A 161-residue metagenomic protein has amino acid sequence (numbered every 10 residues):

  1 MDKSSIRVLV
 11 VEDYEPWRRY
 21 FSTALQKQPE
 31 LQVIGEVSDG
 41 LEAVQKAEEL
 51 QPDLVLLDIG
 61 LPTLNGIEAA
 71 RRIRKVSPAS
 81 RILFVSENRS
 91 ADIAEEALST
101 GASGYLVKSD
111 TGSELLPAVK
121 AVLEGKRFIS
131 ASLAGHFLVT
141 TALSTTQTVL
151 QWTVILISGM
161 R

Functional and structural regions predicted by a protein language model:
E12, T153: Conserved acidic carboxylate
Y14-R18, I129, S158: Short acidic/polar segment at the start of the alpha1 helix of CheY-like receiver
E30-S38, K46: Short hydrophobic/Thr-rich beta-strand motif most characteristic of the beta2 strand and flanking loop of CheY-like
D39-E42, N65-E68: Acidic catalytic/metal-coordinating carboxylates
D58, S86: Active-site residues of response regulator receiver
I67-A79: Short amphipathic alpha-helix used as the core "switch/output" element in two-component signaling
R89-D92: Conserved phosphotransfer active-site motifs of two-component signaling proteins, especially the receiver
A94-S99, G104, S109-L150, I157: Short, flexible helix-to-coil linker/hinge segments that flank and couple to helix-turn-helix
